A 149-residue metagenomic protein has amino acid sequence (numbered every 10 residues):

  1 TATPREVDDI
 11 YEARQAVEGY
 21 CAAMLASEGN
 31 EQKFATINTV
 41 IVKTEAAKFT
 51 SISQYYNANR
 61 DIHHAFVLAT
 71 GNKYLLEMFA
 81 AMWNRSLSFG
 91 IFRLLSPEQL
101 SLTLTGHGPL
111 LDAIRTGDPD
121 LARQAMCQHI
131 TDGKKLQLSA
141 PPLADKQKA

Functional and structural regions predicted by a protein language model:
T1-I10: Short, cationic-aromatic polyanion-contact patches
I10-R14, Y20-A23, S27-F92, L104-A113 (+1 more regions): Conserved amphipathic alpha-helical segments that form helical-bundle/coiled-coil interaction surfaces
Q32-K33, P97, G133, A144: Amphipathic, positively biased hydrophobic alpha-helical segments used for protein targeting and membrane insertion
Q99-S101: Active-site loop of classical SDR/Rossmann-like NAD(P)-dependent oxidoreductases, centered on the catalytic Tyr-X3-Lys
P119-A149: C-terminal effector-binding regulatory domain of bacterial HTH transcription factors
